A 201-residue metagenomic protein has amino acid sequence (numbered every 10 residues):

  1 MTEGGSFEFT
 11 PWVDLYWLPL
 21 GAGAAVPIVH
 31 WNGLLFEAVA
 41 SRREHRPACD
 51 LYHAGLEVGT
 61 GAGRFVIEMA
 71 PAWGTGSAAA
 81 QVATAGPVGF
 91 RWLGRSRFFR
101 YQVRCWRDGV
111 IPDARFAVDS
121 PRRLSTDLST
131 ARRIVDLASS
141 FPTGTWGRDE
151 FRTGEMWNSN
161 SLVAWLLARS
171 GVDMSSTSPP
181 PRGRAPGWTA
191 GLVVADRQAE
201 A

Functional and structural regions predicted by a protein language model:
M1-T153, Q198-E200: Non-catalytic ligand/cofactor/substrate-binding and regulatory segments of enzyme domains
L51, G147-S170: Active-site nucleophilic cysteine motif
G63-R64, A168-S176: Short helix-capping/linker segments at secondary-structure and domain boundaries
R132-S140, W165, P186, A190: Charged/polar, solvent-exposed surface patches and flexible loops
R148-M156, S176-A185: Short, surface-exposed recognition loops or helix-turn segments adjacent to catalytic cores
P180-A201: Short terminal or interdomain "cap/linker" segment that borders an active site or interface and mediates
